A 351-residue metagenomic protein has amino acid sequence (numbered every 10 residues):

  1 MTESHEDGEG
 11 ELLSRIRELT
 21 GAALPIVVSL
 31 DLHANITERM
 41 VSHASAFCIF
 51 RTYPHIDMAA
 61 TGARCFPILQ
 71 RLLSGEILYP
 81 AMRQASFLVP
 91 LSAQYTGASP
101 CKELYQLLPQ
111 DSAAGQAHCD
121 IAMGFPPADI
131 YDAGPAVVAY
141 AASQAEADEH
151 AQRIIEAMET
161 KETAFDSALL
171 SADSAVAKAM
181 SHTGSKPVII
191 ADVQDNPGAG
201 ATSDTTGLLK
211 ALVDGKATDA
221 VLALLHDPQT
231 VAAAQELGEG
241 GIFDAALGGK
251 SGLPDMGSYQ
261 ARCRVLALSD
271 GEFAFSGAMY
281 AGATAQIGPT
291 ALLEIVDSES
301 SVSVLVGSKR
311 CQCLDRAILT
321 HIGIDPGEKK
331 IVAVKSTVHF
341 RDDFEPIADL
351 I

Functional and structural regions predicted by a protein language model:
M1-L73, P187, D192-L209, V213 (+1 more regions): Active-site histidine-anchored catalytic micro-motif
S4-D7, T37-S42, A59-T61, S92-S99 (+5 more regions): Short acidic, glycine/serine/threonine-rich loops at helix termini
E11, G207, G288-P289, D315-T320: Short alpha-helical segments and helix-capping/turn motifs at coil-helix boundaries
L30, R51-T52, Q84-V89, A139-A141 (+3 more regions): Short, structured patches in soluble enzyme cores that scaffold and shape functional sites
F66, L73, L78, E345 (+1 more regions): C-terminal functional extensions of proteins
L73-C101: Internal, active-site/partner-interface "lid" segment
S92-S301, L305-K309: Hard-cation-handling environments
S298-I351: Catalytic centers of hydrolytic enzymes
